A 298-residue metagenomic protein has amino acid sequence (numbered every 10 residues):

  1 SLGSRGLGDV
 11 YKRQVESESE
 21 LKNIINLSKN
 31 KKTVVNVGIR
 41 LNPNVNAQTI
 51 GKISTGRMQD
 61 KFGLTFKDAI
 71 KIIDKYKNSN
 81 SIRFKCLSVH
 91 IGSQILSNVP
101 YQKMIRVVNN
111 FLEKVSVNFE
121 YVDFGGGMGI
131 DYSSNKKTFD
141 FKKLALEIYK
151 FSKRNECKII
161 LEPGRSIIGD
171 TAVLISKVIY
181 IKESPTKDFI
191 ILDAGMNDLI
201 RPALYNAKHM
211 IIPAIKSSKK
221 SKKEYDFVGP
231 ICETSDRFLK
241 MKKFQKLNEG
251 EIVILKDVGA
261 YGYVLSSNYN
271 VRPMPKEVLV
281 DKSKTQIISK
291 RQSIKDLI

Functional and structural regions predicted by a protein language model:
S1-L7, Y11: Single conserved hydrophobic/aromatic residue that forms the stacking wall/gate of nucleotide- or nucleobase-binding
R5, I39, L87, F124 (+3 more regions): Conserved, mostly hydrophobic/aromatic
R5, T33, I82, V117 (+1 more regions): Structured loop/turn residues at beta-strand edges in well-structured enzyme cores
K12-S19: Catalytic beta/alpha-barrel core
S19-L27, K31: Active-site-adjacent beta->alpha loops and helix N-cap segments on the catalytic face of soluble alpha/beta enzymes
V34-N46: Glycine-rich, aromatic-flanked loop segments that form ligand/cofactor-binding clefts across common enzyme folds
P43-I181: Active-site loop/helix belt of alpha/beta enzymes
E147, E156-I298: Charged (often Lys/Glu-rich) extended helix/loop segments that serve as interaction or gating elements
